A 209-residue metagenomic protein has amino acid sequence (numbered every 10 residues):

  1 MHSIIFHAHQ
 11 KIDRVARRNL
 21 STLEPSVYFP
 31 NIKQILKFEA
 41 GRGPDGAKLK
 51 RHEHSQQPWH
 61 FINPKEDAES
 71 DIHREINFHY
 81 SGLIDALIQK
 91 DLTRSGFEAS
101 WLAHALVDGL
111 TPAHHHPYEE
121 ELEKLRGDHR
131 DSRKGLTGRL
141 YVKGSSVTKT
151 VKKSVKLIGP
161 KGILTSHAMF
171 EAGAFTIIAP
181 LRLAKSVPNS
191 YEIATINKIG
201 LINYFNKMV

Functional and structural regions predicted by a protein language model:
M1-F97, H115-V209: N-terminal, motif-rich segments that launch catalysis or mediate targeting to/interaction with membranes, typified by
S95-A103, V107: Short alpha-helix carrying the canonical HExxH Zn2+-binding catalytic motif
